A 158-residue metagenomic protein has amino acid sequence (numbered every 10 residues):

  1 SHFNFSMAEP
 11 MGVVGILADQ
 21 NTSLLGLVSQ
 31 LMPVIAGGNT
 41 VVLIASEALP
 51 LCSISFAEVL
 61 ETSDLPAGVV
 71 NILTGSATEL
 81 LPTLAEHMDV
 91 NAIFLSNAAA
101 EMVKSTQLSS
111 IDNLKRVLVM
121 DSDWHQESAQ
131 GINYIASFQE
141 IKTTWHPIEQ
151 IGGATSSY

Functional and structural regions predicted by a protein language model:
S1-A18, S63-Y158: Conserved NAD(P)+-binding/catalytic subdomain of aldehyde/semialdehyde dehydrogenases
S1-S63: Conserved small-residue-rich beta-alpha loop and adjacent elements that most often cradle the phosphate/pyrophosphate
